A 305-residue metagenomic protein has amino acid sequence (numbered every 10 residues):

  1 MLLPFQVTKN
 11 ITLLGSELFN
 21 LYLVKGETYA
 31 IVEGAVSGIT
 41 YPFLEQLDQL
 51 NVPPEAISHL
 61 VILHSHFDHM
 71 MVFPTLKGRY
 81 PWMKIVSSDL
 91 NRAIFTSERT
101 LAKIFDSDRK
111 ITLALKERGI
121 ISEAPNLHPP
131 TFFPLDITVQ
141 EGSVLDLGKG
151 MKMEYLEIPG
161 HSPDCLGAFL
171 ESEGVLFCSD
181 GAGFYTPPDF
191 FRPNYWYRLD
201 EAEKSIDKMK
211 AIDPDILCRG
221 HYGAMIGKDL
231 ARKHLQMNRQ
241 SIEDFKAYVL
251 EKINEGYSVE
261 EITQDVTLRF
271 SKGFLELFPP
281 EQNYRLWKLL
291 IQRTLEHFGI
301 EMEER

Functional and structural regions predicted by a protein language model:
M1-L50, G167-D180: Conserved beta-strand hairpin/beta-sheet module of binuclear metal-dependent hydrolase folds, prominently
N10, V24, E33, H64 (+8 more regions): Divalent metal-coordination and catalytic microenvironments
L14-S16, I137-V139, P159-S162: A short catalytic or substrate-binding loop motif that flags glycine-/basic-rich loops and adjacent residues that bind
A30, V61, I85, V175-F177 (+1 more regions): Residue-level marker for buried hydrophobic side chains located in beta-strands that build the well-ordered beta-sheet
V36-G38, K152-Q236: Metallo-beta-lactamase
Q49-S143: Active-site HxH/HxHxD metal-binding segment of metal-dependent hydrolases
K233-E251: C-terminal functional module detector
V249-R305: C-terminal regulatory/interaction regions
